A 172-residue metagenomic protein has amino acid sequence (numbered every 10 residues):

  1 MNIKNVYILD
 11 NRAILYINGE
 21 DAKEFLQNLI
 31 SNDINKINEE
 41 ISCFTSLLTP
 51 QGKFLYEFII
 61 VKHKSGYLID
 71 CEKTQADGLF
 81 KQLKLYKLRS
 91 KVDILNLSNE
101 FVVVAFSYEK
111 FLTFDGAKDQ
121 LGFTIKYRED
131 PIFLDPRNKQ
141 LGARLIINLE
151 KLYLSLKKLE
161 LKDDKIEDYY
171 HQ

Functional and structural regions predicted by a protein language model:
M1-Q172: Basic, glycine/lysine-rich polyanion-binding surfaces/domains
